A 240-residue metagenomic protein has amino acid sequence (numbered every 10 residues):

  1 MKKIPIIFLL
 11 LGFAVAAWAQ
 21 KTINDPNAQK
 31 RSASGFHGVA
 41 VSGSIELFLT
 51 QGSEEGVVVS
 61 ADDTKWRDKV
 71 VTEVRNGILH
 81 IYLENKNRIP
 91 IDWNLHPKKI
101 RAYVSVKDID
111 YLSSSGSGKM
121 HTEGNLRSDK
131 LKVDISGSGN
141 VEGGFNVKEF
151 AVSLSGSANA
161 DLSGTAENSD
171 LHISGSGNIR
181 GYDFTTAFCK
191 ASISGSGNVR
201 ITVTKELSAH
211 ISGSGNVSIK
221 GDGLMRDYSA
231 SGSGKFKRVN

Functional and structural regions predicted by a protein language model:
M1-N240: Intrinsically disordered, low-complexity terminal regions
